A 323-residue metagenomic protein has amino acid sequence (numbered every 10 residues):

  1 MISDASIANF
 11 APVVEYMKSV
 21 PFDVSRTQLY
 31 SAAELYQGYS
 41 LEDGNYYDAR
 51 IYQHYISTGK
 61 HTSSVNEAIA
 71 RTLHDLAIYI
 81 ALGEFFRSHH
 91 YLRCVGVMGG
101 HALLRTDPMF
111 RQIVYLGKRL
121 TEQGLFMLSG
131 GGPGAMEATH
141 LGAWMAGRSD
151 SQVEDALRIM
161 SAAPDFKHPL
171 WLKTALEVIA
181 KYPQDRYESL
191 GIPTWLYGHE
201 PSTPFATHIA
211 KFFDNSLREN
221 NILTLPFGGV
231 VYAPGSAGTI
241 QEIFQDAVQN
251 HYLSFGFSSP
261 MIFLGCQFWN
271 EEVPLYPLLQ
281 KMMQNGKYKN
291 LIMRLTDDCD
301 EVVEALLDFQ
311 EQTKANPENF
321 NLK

Functional and structural regions predicted by a protein language model:
M1-V95, R148-P164, P169-Q184, F309-K323: N-terminal low-complexity/intrinsically disordered extensions
I2, G134-G229: Acidic/glycine-enriched connector segments
D4-I7, P133-G134, F263-E271: Short beta-alpha junction loops
L92-V97, P108-A156: N-terminal active-site beta-alpha-beta segment that forms phosphate/nucleotide-binding and substrate-recognition loops
T106, A135-T139, G238-Q245: Short glycine/serine/threonine-rich phosphate/pyrophosphate-binding segments that cradle anionic phosphate groups
G124, S151-I159, A233-P234, I240 (+1 more regions): Short, acidic/small-residue loops that bind anionic groups at enzyme active sites
L223-T224, F257-K323: C-terminal functional extensions of proteins
